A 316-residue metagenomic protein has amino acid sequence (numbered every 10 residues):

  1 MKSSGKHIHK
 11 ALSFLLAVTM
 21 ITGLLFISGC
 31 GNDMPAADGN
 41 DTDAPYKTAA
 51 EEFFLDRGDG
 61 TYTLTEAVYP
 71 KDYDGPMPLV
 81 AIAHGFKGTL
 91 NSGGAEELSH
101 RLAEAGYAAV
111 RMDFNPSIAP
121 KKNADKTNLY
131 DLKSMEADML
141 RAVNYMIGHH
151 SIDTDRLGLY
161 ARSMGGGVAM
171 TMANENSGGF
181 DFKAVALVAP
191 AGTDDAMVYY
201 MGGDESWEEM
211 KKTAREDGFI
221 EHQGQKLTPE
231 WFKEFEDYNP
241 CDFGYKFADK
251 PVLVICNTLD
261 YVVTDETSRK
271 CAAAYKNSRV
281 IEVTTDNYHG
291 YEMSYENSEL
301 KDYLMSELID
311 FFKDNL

Functional and structural regions predicted by a protein language model:
D38-D74: N-terminal cap/lid segment of alpha/beta-hydrolase-fold proteins
K87-S99, F114, E266: The serine-hydrolase catalytic nucleophile loop
S99-K122: Conserved alpha/beta-hydrolase
T127-H150: Alpha/beta-hydrolase active-site loop
M172-L227: Hydrolase active-site cap/lid region
F247-A248, L253-C256: Short beta-strand/loop motif that positions the catalytic acidic residue of the alpha/beta-hydrolase fold
Y261-T267: Conserved alpha/beta-hydrolase "acid-adjacent" motif
N287-K301: Catalytic histidine-centered segment of alpha/beta-hydrolase-like enzymes
